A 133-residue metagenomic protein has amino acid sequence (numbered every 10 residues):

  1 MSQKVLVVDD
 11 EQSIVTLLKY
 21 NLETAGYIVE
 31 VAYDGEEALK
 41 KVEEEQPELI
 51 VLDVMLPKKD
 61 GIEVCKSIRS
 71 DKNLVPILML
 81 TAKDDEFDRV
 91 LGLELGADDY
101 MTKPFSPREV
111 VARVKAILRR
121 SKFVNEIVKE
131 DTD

Functional and structural regions predicted by a protein language model:
K4-L6, A116-D133: Short, Lys/Arg-enriched segments at the junction into DNA-binding effector domains of transcriptional regulators
V15, P57, D85, K103: The feature encodes the CheY-like receiver
T16-T24: Charged docking surfaces used in two-component/phosphorelay signaling
G26-Y33, K41: Short hydrophobic/Thr-rich beta-strand motif most characteristic of the beta2 strand and flanking loop of CheY-like
D34-E37, D60-E63: Acidic catalytic/metal-coordinating carboxylates
E43-E45, S67-L74, L95: Conserved phosphotransfer cores of two-component systems
E45-V51, L56: Active-site beta3 strand of CheY-like receiver
